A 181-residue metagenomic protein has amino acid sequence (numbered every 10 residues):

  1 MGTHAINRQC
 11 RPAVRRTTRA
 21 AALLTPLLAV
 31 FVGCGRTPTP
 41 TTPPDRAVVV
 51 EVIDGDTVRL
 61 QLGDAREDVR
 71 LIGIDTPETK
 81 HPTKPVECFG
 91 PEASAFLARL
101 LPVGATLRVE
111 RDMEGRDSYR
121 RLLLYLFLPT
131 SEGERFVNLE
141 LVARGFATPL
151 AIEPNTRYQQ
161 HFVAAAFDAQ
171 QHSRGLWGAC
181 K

Functional and structural regions predicted by a protein language model:
G2-K181: Small beta-barrel nucleic-acid-binding modules, primarily SNase/OB-fold domains and secondarily Tudor-like barrels
